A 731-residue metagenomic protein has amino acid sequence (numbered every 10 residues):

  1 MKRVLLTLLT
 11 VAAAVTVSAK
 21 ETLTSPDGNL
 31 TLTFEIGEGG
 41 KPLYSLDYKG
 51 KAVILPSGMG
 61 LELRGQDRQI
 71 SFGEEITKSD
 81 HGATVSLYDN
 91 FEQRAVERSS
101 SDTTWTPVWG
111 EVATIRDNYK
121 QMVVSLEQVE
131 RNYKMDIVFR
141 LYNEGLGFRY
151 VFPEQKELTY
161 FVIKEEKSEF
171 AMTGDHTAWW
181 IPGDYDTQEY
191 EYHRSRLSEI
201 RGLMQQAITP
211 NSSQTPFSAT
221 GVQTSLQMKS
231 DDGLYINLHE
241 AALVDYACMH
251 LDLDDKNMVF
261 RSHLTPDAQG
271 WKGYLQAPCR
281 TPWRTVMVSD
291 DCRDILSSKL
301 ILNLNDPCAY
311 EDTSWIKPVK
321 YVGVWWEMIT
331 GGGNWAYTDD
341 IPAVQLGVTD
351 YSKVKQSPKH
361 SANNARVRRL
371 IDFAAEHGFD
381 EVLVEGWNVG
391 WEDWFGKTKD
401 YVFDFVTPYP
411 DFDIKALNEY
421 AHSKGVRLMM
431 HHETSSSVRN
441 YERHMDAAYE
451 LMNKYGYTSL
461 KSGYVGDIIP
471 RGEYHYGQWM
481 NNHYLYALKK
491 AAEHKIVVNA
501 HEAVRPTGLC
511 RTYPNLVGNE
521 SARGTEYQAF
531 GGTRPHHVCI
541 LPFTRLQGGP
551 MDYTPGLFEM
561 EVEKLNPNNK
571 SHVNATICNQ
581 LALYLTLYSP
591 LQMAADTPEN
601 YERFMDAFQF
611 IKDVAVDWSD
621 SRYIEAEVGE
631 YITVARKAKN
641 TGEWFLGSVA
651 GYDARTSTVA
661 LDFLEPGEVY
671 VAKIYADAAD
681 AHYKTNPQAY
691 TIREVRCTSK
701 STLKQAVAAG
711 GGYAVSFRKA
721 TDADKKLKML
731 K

Functional and structural regions predicted by a protein language model:
M1-E21: Bacterial Sec-dependent N-terminal signal peptides
T22-D312, A689: N-terminal accessory beta-strand-rich subdomains and adjacent acidic, glycine-rich linkers that precede catalytic cores
V124, D596-F645, V649, D680-N686: Glycan-recognition and catalytic regions of carbohydrate-active enzymes
Q276-R369, H377, E381: An acidic-aromatic substrate-binding cleft motif
A365-W387, M452-T458: Catalytic domains of carbohydrate-active enzymes, especially glycoside hydrolases
E385-H572, T576: Aromatic- and carboxylate-enriched substrate-binding clefts and catalytic-loop regions of carbohydrate-active enzymes
V628-Y670, Y713-S716: Carbohydrate-binding surface patches
E694-K731: C-terminal beta-strand-rich structural cap/linker in extracellular carbohydrate-active enzymes
